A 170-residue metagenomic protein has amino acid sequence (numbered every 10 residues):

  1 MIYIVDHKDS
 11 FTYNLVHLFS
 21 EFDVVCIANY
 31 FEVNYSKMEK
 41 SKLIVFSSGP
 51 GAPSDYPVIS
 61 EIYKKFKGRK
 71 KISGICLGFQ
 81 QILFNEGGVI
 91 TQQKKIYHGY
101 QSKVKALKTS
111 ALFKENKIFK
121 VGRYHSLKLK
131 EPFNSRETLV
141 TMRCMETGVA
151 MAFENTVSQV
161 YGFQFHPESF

Functional and structural regions predicted by a protein language model:
M1-E21: Short, charged N-terminal beta->alpha structural module
S20, L43-F113, I118-K120: Cysteine-nucleophile active-site neighborhood
S20-S36: A short, well-structured beta->alpha microelement
E32-S41, F133: Short amphipathic alpha-helix with an adjacent loop that forms part of the alpha/beta core around
Q101-K103, A150-A152, G162: Conserved hydrophobic/aromatic beta-strand scaffold that supports enzyme active sites
S110-V157: Catalytic beta-strand/loop cores that center a nucleophilic Ser/Cys/Thr and support acyl-enzyme chemistry
V121, Y161-F165: Active-site-proximal beta-strand elements of phosphoester/diester hydrolases
P167-F170: Acyltransferase
